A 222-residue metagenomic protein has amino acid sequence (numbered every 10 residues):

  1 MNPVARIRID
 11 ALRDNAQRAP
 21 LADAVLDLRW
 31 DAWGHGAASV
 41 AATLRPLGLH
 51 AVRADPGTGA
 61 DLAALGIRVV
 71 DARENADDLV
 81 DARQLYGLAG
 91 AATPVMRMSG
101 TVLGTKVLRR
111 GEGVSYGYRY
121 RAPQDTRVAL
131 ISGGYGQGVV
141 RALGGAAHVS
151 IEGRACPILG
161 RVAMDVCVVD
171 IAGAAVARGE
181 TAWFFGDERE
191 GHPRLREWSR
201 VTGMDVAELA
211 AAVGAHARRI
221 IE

Functional and structural regions predicted by a protein language model:
M1-V70, V206, A211, A215-E222: A charged N-terminal "starter" segment
N2, G87-A89, G160, I171: Hydrophobic structural segments
A5-L12, V95, Q124, T202: Generic structural signal for well-ordered, non-membrane alpha-helical segments in soluble metabolic enzymes
L12, R29, V102, G153 (+1 more regions): Conserved, mostly hydrophobic/aromatic
D23-V25, H50-A51, R68-V70, D77-D78 (+6 more regions): Structural motif
R29, A91, W198: Glycine- and other small-residue-rich loops at beta-strand/loop junctions that grip anionic moieties
D71-D125: Anionic-ligand-binding alpha/beta catalytic cores of soluble enzymes and soluble regulatory domains that recognize
V107-E222: C-terminal accessory subdomain/extension
